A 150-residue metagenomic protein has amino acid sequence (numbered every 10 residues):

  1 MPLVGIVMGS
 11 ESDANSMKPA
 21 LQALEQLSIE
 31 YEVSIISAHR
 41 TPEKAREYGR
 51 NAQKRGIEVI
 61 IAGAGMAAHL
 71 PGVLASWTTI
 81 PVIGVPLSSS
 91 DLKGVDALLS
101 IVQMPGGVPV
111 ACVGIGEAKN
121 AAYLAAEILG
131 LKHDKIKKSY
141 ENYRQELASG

Functional and structural regions predicted by a protein language model:
P2-L3, I29-E32, I80, V102-V110: Glycine/charged-rich beta-loop-alpha catalytic/anionic-binding loops adjacent to active sites
P2-R40: Glycine-rich phosphate/diphosphate-binding loop of Rossmann-like nucleotide-binding domains
M8-N15, P19, K93-G150: C-terminal binding/interaction regions
E11, I36-A38, G65-M66, L87-S90 (+1 more regions): Short, ordered loop/turn segments at secondary-structure junctions
A20-E25, R50, W77-T79, E127-L129: Short, solvent-exposed amphipathic alpha-helical segments in soluble enzyme and RNA/protein-processing domains
V33-R55: N-terminal beta-loop-helix "entrance" segment that forms/cooperates in small-molecule cofactor or anionic ligand
T41-E43, D91-G94: A general structural motif
Y48-P86: Glycine-rich phosphate-binding loop
